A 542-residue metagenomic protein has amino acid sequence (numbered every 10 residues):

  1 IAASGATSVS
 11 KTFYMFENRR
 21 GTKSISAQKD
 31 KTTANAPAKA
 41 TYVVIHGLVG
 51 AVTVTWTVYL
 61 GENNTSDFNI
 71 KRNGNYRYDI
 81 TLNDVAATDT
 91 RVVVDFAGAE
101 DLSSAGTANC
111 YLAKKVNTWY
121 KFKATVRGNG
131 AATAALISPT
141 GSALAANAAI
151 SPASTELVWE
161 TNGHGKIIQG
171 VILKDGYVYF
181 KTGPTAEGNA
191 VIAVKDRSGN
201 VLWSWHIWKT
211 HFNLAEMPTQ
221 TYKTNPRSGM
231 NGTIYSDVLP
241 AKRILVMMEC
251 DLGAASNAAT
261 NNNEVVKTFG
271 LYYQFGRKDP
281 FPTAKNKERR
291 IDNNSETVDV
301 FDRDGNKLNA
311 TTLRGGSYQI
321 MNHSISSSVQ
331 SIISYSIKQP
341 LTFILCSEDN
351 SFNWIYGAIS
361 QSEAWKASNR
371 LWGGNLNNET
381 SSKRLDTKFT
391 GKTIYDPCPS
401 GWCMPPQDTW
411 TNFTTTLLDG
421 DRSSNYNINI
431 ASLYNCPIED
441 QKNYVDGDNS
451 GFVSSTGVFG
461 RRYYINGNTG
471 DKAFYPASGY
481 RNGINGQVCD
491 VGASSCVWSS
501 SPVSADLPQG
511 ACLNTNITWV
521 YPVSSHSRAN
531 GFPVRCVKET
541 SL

Functional and structural regions predicted by a protein language model:
I1-D67: Tryptophan-paired
A2-K11, K71-N73, A105, A113-N117: Solvent-exposed, conformationally flexible loop/turn segments
T22-K23, G50-T57, N200-V201, K472 (+2 more regions): Short, surface-exposed beta-strand/loop "edge" segments at domain boundaries and coil↔beta transitions
A38-N64, Y78-D84, T182-N213: Ser/Thr/Pro-rich, low-complexity mucin-like regions that serve as glycosylated stalks/linkers or repetitive adhesive
V54-W56, Y76, W203-W205, L245 (+3 more regions): Short beta-strand segments
N63-D101: Extracellular beta-sheet/turn segments enriched in Thr/Pro/Gly and aliphatic residues
E100-K392, L418-R422, S501-V503, R528-N530 (+1 more regions): Short, compositionally biased
Y179, A254, Y335, Q339-L542: C-terminal, surface-exposed recognition/capping segments
